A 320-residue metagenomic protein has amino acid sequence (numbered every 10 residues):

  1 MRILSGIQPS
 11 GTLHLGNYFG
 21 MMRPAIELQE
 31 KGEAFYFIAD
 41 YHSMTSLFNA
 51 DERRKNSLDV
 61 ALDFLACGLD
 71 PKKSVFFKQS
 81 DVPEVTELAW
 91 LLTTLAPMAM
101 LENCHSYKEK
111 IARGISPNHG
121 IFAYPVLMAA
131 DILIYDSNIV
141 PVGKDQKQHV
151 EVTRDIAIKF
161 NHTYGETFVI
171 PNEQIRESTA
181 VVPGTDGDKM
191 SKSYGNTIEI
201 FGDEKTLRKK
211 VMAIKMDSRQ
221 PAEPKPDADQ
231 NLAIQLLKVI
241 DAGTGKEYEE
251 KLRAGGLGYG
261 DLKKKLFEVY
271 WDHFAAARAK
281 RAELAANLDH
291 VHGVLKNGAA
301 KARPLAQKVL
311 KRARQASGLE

Functional and structural regions predicted by a protein language model:
R2-A130, A282: N-terminal Rossmann-like or analogous alpha/beta NTP/dinucleotide-binding catalytic cores that position adenine
L15, Q148, R154-E320: Conserved nucleotide- and phosphate/pyrophosphate-binding catalytic cores in adenylate/nucleotidyl-handling enzymes
M44-T45, Y135-N138, M190: Active-site-proximal beta-alpha loop/turn segments in soluble metabolic enzymes
A61, G68, A96-A99, S137 (+3 more regions): A generic secondary-structure signal for well-formed alpha-helical elements
M98-E102, I134-P141, D241-E249, R278: Short helix-capping/linker segments at secondary-structure and domain boundaries
Y107-F160, Y164: Internal, conserved structured core segments that host functional sites
